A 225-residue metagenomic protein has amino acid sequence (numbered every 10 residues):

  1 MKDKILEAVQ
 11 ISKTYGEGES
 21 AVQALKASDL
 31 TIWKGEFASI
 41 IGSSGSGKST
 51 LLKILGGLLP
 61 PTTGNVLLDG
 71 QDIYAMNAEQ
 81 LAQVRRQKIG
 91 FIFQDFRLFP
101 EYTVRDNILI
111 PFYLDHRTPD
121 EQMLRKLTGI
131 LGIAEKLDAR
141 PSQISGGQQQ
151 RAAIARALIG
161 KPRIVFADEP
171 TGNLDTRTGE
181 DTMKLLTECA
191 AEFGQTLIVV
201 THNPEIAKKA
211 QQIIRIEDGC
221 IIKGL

Functional and structural regions predicted by a protein language model:
K4-R215: ABC family nucleotide-binding domain
I213-L225: H-loop (His-switch) and adjacent beta-strand-loop-beta switch element of ABC-type ATPase nucleotide-binding domains
